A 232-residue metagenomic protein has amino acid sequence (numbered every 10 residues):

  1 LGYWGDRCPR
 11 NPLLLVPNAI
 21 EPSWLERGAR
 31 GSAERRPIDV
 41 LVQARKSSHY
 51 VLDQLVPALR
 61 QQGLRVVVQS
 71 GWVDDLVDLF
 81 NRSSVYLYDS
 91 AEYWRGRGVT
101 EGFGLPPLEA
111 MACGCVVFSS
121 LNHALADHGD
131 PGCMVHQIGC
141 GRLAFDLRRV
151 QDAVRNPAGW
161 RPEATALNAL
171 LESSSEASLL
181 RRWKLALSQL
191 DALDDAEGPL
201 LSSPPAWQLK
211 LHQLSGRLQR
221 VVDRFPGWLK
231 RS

Functional and structural regions predicted by a protein language model:
Y3-P9, L14-N81: Conserved catalytic-core segment of nucleotide-activated headgroup transferases in glycan assembly
E26-R30, G139-R148, R155-G216: A charged, aromatic-enriched C-terminal amphipathic alpha-helix characteristic of glycosyltransferases across folds
V77, L105-A112, A126-D127: Short alpha-helical segment that forms part of, or immediately flanks, the ligand-binding pocket in carbohydrate-active
S84, G114: A short alpha->beta transition loop at the rim of the catalytic pocket in nucleotide-sugar-dependent
S90-G104, N122, A126-D127: Nucleotide-sugar-dependent
V116-S119: Short hydrophobic beta-strand element within catalytic cores of glycosyltransferases and related nucleotide-activated
L121, H128-G139: Acidic, glycine-centered active-site loop in nucleotide-sugar glycosyltransferases
K210-S232: Boundary detector for helix-to-coil junctions that initiate low-complexity/charged tails
